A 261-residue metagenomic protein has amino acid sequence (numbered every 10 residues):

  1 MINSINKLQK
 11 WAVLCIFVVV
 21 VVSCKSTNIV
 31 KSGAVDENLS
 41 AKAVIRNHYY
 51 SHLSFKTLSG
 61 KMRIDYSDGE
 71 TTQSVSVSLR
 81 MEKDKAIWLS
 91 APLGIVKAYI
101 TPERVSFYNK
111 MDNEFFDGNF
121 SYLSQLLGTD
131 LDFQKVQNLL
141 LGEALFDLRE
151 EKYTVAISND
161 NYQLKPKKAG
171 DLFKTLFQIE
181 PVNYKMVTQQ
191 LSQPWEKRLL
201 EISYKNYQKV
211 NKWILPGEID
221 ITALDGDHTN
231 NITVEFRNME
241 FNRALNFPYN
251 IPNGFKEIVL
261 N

Functional and structural regions predicted by a protein language model:
I2-V13: Bacterial N-terminal signal peptides that target proteins for export
V20-S23: C-terminal motif of bacterial Sec signal peptides marking the signal peptidase cleavage site
K25-N28: Bacterial signal peptide processing site
A34-L39, L58, R80-D84, S90-P92 (+2 more regions): The feature marks either
K42-D68: A short, Trp-centered hydrophobic/proline-enriched beta-strand micro-motif
A86-Q134: An acidic-aromatic
Q125-K167: Hydrophobic, well-structured mid-protein blocks that either form specific transmembrane helices
Y153-L260: Gly/Pro-enriched, hydrophobic low-complexity segments that function as extracytoplasmic propeptides/linkers
